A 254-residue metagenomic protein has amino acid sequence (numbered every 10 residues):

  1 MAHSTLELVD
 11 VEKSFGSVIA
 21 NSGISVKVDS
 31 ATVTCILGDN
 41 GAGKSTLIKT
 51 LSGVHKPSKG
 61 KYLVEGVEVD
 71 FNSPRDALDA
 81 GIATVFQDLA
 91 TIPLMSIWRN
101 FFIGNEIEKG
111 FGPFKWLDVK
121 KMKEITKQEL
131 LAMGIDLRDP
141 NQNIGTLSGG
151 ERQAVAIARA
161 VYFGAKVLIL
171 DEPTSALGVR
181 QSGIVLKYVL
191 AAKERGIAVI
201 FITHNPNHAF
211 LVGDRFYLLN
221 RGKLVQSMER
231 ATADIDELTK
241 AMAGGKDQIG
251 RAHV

Functional and structural regions predicted by a protein language model:
A2-R251: Glycine-rich phosphate-binding loops of nucleotide-dependent enzymes
